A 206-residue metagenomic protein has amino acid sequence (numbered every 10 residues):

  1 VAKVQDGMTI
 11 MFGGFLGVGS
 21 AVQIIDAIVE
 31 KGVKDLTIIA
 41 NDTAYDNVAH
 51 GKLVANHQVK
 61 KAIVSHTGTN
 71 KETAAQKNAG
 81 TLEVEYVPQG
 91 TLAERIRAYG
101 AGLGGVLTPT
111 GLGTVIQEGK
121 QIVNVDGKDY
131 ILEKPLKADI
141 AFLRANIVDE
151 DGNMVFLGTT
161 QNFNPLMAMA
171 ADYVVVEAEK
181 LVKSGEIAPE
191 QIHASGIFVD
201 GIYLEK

Functional and structural regions predicted by a protein language model:
V1-K206: Conserved alpha/beta enzyme-core scaffold
